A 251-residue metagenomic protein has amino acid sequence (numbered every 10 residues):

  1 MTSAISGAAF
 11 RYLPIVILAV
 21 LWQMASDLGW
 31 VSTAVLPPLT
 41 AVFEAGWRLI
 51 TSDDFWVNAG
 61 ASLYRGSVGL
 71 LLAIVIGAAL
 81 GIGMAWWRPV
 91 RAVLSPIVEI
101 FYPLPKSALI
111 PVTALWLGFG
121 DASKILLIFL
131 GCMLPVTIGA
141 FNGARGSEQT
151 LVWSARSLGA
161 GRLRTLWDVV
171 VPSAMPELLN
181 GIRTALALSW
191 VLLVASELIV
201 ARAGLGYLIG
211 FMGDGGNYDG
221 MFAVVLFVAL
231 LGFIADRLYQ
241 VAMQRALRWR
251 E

Functional and structural regions predicted by a protein language model:
T2-A4, L28-I74: Periplasmic/extracellular loop-to-transmembrane helix junction in inner-membrane transport proteins
A4, A79-A114, I138-N142, S147 (+1 more regions): Cytoplasmic-entry segments and transmembrane alpha-helices of multi-pass inner-membrane transporters
L13, I17-L18, W56, G60-M84 (+4 more regions): Hydrophobic alpha-helical transmembrane segments of multipass integral membrane proteins, especially permease/channel
V57-R65, L115-V136, A174, L179 (+1 more regions): Loop-to-helix entry region at the N-terminal start of transmembrane alpha-helices in multi-pass membrane transporters
R88, R145, P176-R183, F222-E251: C-terminal transmembrane helix and the adjacent membrane-cytosol boundary/short C-terminal tail of inner/organellar
A114-W116, A144, V191-V228, L247-E251: Glycine-rich helix-loop "coupling/hinge" segments at transmembrane-helix boundaries in multipass transporters
L126, L130, R162-S196, V228 (+1 more regions): Transmembrane alpha-helices
G139, G143-T184, I209: Short cytoplasmic-facing helical segments at TM-TM junctions of multi-pass membrane proteins
